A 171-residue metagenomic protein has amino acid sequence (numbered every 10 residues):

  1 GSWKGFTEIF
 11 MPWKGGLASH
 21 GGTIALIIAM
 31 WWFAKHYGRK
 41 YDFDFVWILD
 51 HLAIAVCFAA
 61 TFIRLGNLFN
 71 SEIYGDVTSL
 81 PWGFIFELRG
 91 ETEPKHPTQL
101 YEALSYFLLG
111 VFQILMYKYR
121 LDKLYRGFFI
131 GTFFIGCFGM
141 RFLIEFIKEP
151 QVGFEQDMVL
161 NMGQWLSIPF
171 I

Functional and structural regions predicted by a protein language model:
G1-I171: A feature for loop-to-transmembrane-helix boundaries and adjacent hydrophobic helices in multi-pass integral membrane
